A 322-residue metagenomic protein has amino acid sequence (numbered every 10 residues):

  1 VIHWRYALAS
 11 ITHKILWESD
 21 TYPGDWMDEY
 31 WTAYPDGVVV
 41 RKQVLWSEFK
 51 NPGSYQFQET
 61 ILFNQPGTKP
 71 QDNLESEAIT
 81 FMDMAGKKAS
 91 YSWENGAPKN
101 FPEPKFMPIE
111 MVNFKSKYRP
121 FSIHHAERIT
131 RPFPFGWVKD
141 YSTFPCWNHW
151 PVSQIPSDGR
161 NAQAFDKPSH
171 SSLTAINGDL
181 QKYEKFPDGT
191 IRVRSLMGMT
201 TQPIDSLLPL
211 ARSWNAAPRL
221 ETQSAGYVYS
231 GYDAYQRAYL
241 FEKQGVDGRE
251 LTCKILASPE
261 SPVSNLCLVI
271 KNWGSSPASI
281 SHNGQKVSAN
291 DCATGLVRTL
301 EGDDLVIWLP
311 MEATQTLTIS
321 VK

Functional and structural regions predicted by a protein language model:
V1-K42: Extended, loop-rich substrate-binding clefts of extracytoplasmic carbohydrate-active enzymes
V38-F81: Acidic (Asp/Glu-rich), glycine- and aromatic
Q58-L62, F114, H125, L256-S276: Surface-exposed beta-strand/loop patches in extracellular or lumenal glycoproteins
Q65-F135: Polysaccharide-binding surfaces and accessory modules of carbohydrate-active proteins
T68-A78, V269-V287: Solvent-exposed beta-hairpin/edge-strand motifs
E103, P108-G226, T299-M311, V321: Beta-strand-rich recognition/accessory modules
A216-V263: Surface beta-strand/loop "capping" patches
S281-D304: Solvent-exposed beta-strand/loop surfaces of large extracellular or lumenal domains
